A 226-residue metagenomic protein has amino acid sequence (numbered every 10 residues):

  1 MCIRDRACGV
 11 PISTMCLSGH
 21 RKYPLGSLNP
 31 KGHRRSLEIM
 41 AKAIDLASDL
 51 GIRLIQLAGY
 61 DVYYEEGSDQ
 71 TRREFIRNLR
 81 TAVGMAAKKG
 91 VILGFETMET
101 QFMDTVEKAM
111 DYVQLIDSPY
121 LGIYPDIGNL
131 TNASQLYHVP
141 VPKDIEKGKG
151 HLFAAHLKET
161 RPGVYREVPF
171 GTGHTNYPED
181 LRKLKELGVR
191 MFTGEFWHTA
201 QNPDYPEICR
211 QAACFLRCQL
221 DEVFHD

Functional and structural regions predicted by a protein language model:
M1-I3: Short, small-residue-biased leader/transition segments that mark boundaries at the very start of proteins
A7-T14, R21-I123, P206: Active-site acidic/histidine proton-transfer and metal-coordination neighborhood in alpha/beta enzyme cores
C16-S18, A58, K158, E195: Conserved residues at the C-terminal ends of beta-strands
G19-K22, T199: Short active-site-proximal "capping" loops at secondary-structure junctions
M103-D226: Histidine-acidic metal/acid-base catalytic patches
